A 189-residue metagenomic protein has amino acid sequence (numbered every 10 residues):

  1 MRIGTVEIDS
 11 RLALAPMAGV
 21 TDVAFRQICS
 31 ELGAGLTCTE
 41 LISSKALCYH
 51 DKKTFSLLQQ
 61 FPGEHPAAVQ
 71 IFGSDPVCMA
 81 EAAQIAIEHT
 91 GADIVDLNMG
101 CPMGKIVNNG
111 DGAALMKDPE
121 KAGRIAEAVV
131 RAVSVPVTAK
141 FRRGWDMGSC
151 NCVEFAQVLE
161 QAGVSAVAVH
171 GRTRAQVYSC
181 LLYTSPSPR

Functional and structural regions predicted by a protein language model:
M1-A15: N-terminal amphipathic alpha-helix/helix-capping segment at the start of soluble metabolic enzymes
R2, M17-D93: Glycine-rich, positively charged N-terminal anion/phosphate-binding segment
L14, C29, V69, L97 (+2 more regions): Conserved, mostly hydrophobic/aromatic
M17, I42-S44, F72-S74, G100-P102 (+2 more regions): Active-site beta-loop-alpha junctions enriched in small/polar residues
C48-H50, D111-A126, Q176-L182: Active-site-adjacent beta->alpha loops and helix N-cap segments on the catalytic face of soluble alpha/beta enzymes
Q84-V95, G104, N108-N109, K121-Q176: Alpha/beta enzyme core
Y183-R189: Conserved small/polar residues in nucleotide/adenosyl-binding loops
